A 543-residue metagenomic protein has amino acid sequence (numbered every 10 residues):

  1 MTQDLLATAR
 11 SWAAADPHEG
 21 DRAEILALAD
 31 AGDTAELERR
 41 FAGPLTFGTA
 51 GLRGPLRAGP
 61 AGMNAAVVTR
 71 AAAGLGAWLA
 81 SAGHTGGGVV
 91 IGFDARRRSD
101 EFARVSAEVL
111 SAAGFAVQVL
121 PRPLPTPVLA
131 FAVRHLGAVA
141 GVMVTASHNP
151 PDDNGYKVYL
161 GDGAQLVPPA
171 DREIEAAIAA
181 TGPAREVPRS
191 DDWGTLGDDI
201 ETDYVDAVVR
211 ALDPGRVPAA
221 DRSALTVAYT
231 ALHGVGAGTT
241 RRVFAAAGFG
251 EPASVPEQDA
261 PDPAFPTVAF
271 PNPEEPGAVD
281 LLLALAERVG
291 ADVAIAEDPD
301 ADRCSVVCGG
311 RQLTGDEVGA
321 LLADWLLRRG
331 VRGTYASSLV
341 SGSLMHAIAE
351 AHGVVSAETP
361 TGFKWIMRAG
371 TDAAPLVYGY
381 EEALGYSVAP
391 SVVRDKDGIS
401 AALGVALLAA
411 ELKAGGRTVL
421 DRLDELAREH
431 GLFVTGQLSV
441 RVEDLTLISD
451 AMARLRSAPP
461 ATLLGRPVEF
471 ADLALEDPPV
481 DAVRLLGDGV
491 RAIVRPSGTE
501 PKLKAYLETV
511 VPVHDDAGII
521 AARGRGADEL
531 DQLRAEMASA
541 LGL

Functional and structural regions predicted by a protein language model:
Q3-S106, G197-A224, V235, I493: An N-terminal, well-structured beta->alpha segment
W12, D16-G20, E36-F41, L45 (+1 more regions): Gly/Ser/Thr-enriched, mixed-charge loops and adjacent short helices that form phosphate/oxyanion-binding elements
F41-A61, A146-S147, A231-V243, Y380-E382 (+2 more regions): Conserved phosphate/anionic-ligand binding catalytic regions in large, soluble enzymes, centered on
V90-D153, V243, G248-V306: N-terminal small/polar loop signature for handling phosphorylated ligands or for N-terminal nucleophile
F102-L110, D152-L160, T240, D302-L322 (+1 more regions): Short Gly/Thr/Asp-enriched flexible loops that form oxyanion-binding sites at enzyme active sites
Y159-V187, G319-A320, D324-I348: Glycine-rich phosphate-binding loop plus the immediately following alpha-helix
E287, A291-V293, E297, V306 (+3 more regions): Phosphate-binding and adjacent anionic-ligand microenvironments
